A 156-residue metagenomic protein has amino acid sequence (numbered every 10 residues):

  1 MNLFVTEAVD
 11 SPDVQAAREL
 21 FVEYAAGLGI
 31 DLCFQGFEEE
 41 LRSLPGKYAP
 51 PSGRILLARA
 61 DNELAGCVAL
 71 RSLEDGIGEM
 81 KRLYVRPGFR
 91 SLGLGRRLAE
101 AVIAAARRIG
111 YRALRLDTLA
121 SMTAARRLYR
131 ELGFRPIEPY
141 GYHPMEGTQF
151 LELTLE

Functional and structural regions predicted by a protein language model:
N2-F4, R112-R115, L119-E156: C-terminal "cap" of GNAT-fold acetyltransferases
L3-K81, R86-G88, A99-A101, A105 (+2 more regions): Acetyl-CoA-dependent GNAT
N62, G93, G110: Conserved G/P- and acidic residue-centered "switch" motifs that form tight phosphate/ATP-binding loops in soluble
R86-L92, A120-S121: Active-site acidic-Proline motif in GNAT/NAT acetyltransferases
V102-L116: Short, positively charged, low-complexity/disordered linker segments
